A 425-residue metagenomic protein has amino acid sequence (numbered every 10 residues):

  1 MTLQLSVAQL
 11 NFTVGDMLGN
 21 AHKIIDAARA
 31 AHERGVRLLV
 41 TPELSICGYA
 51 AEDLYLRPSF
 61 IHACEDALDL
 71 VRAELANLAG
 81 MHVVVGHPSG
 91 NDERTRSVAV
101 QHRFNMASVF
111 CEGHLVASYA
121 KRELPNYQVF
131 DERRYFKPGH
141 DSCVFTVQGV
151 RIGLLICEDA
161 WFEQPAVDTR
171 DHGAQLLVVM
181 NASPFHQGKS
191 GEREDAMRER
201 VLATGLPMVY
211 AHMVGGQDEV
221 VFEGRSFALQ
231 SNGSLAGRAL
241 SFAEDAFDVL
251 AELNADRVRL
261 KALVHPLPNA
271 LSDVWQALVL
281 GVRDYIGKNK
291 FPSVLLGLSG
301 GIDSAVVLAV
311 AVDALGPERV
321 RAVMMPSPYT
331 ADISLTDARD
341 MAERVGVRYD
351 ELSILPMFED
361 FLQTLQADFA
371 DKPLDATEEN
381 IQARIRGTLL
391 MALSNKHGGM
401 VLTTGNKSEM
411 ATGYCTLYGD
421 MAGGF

Functional and structural regions predicted by a protein language model:
M1-G297, L308-R319, M324, Y349: Enzyme catalytic cores with a strong preference for nitrogen-chemistry domains
L54, G300-V312, L365, T416-G419: Short glycine/threonine-rich loop-to-helix capping motif typified by GTGT followed within a few residues by an Asp-Pro
L56-S59, D195-M197, S226-A228, A338-M341 (+2 more regions): Short, hinge-like loop/turn segments at secondary-structure boundaries
K121-P125, F130-H140, Q148-G149, D171 (+2 more regions): Active-site adenylate/phosphate-handling loop in enzymes that bind or generate adenylated species
T204, Y285-P292, V312-A322, T330 (+4 more regions): Secondary-structure transition/capping motifs at alpha-helix termini and the adjoining loop/turn into the next element
A243-L253, R319-M324, P328-T377, A383 (+1 more regions): A conserved beta-strand->alpha-helix junction
W275, V279-R283, L295, S299 (+11 more regions): Generic hydrophobic alpha-helical scaffold/packing signal
F291-S304, M357-F358, N406-S408: A glycine-rich phosphate-binding loop feature that marks nucleotide/adenosyl-phosphate handling sites
